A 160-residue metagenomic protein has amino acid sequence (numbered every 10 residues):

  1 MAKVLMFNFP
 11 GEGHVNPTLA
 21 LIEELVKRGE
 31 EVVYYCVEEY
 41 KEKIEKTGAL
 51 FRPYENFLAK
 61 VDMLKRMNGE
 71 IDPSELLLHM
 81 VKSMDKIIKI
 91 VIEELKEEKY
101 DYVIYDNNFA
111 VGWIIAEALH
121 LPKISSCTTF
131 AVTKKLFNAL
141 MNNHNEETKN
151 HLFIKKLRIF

Functional and structural regions predicted by a protein language model:
M1-E12, L21: Nucleotide-activated donor-dependent transferases that construct or modify glycoconjugates
A2, K27-V33, V37-F160: Nucleotide-sugar-dependent glycosyltransferase catalytic domains
E12-N16, N107-A110: Residue-level detector of alpha-helix initiation sites
V15-R28, Y40: Short amphipathic alpha-helix
